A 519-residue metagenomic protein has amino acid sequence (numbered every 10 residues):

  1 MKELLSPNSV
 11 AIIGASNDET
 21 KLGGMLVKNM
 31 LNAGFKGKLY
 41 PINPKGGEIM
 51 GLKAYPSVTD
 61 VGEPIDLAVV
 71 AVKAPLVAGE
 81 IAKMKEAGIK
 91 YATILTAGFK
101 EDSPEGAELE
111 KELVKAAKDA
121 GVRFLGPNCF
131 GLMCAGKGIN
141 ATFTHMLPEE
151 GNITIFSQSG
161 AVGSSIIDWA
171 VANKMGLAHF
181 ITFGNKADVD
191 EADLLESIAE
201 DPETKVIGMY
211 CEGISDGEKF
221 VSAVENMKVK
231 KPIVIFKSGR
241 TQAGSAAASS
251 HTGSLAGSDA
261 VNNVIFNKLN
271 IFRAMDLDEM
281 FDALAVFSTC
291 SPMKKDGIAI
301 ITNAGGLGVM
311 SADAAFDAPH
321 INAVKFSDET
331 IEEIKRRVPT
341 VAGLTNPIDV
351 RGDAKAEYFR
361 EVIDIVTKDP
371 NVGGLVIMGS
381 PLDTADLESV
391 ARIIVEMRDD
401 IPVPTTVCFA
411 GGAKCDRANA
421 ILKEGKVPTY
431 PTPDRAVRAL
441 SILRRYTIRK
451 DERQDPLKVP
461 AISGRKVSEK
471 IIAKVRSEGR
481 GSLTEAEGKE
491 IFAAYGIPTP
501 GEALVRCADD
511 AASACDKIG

Functional and structural regions predicted by a protein language model:
M1-G519: Catalytic-core regions of core metabolic enzymes, especially those transforming organic acids/acyl-group intermediates
